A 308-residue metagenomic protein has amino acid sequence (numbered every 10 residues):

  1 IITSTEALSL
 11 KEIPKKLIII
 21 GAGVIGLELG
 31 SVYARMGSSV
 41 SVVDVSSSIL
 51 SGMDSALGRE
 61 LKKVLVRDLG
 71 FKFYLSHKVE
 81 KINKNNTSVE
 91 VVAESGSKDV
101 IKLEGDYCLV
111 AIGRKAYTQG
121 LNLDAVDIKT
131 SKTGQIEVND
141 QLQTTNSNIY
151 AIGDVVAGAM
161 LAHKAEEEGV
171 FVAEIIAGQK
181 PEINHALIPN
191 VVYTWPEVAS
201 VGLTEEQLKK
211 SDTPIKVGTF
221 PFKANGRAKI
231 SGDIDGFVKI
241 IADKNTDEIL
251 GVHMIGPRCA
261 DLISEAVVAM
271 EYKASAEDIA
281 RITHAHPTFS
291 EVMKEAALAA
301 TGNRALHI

Functional and structural regions predicted by a protein language model:
I1-P14, K102-I176, A280: FAD-site-proximal beta/loop scaffold in flavoenzymes
K11-M53, L161: Rossmann-like NAD(P)H-binding beta-loop-alpha module
E28, Y33, Y117-G120, A159 (+2 more regions): Glycine/Thr-rich phosphate-binding loops of Rossmann-like dinucleotide-binding domains
G37-D140, K210: A Rossmann-like FAD-binding core segment of flavoenzymes
M53-E60, V64, I152-K210, H286-I308: A conserved FAD-binding loop/helix module that cradles the flavin
F73, K129-K132, Q179-P189, T213-G218: A short alpha-helix-loop-beta-strand transition element characteristic of N-terminal alpha/beta dinucleotide-binding
Y193-I308: Flexible, glycine-rich terminal cap/loop adjacent to redox cofactors in electron-transfer oxidoreductases
